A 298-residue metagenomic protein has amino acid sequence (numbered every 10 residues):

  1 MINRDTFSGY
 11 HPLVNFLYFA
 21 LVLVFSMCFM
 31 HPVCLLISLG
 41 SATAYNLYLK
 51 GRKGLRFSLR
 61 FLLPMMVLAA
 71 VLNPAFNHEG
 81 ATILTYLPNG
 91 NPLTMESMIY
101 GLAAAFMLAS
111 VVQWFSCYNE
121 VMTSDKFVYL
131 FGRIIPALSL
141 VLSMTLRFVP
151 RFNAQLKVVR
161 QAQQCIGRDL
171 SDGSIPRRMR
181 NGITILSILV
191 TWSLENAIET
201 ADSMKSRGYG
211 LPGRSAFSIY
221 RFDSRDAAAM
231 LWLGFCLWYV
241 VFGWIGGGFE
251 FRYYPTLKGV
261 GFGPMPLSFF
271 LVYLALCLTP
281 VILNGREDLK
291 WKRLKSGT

Functional and structural regions predicted by a protein language model:
I2-L47, V158-T298: Transmembrane alpha-helix interface motif
P12, F19, Y45-Y48, P92 (+2 more regions): Short linear motifs at secondary-structure transitions and domain/linker junctions
M30, N46-K50, N73, N77: Short helix-loop boundary/capping segments at the starts of domains
P32, G51-R52, I135-L138: Membrane-helix interface segments
L36, G51-L59: Interfacial helix-loop-helix linkers and transmembrane-helix boundary segments in multi-pass membrane proteins
G40-K50, P64-A69: Alpha-helical transmembrane segments and their membrane-interface exit regions
S58-P176, K292-T298: Juxtamembrane/interface alpha-helical elements of multi-pass membrane proteins
